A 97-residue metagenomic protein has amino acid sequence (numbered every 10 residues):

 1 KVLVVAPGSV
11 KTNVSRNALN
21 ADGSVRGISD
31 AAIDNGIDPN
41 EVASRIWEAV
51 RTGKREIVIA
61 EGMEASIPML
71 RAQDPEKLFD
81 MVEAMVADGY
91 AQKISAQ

Functional and structural regions predicted by a protein language model:
K1-G62: SDR active-site lid
A60-R71: Conserved catalytic loop of SAM-dependent methyltransferase domains
Q73-P75: Short, solvent-exposed helix-helix connector turns and helix-capping sites enriched in acidic/polar residues
L78-Q97: Non-catalytic terminal and boundary segments that flank Rossmann-like NAD(P)-dependent oxidoreductase
